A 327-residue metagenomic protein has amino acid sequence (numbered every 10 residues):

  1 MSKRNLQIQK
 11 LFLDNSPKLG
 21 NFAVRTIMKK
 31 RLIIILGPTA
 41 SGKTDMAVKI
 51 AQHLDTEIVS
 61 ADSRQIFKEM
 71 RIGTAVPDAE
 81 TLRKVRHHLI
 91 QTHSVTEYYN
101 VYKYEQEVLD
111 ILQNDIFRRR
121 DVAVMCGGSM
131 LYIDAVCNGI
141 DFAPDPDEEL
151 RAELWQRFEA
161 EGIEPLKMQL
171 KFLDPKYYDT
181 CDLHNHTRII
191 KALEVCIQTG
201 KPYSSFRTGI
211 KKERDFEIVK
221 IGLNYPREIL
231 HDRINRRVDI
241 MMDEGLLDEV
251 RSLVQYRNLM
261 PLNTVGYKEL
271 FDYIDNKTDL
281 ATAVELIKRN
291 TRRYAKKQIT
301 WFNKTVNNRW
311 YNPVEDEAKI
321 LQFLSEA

Functional and structural regions predicted by a protein language model:
I8, N21-A327: Phosphate/pyrophosphate-binding catalytic cores of soluble transferases and nucleic-acid-acting enzymes
L11: Nucleotide-binding/hydrolysis machinery
D14, K18-N21: Short, positively charged and aromatic/hydrophobic N-terminal segments
